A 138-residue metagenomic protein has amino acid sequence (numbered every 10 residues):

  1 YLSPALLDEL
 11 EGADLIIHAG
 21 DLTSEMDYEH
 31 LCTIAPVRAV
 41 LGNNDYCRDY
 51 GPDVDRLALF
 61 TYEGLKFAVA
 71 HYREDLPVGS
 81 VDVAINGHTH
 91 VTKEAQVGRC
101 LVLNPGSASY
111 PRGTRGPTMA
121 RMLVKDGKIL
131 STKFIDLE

Functional and structural regions predicted by a protein language model:
Y1-V37, D45-R56, R115-T118: N-terminal active-site segment of His-dependent metallophosphoesterases
A13, L59-E63, Q96-G98, L103-E138: Binuclear metal-dependent phosphoesterase catalytic core
L15-D21, R38-N43, A68-H71, V83-H88 (+1 more regions): Active-site neighborhood of phospho(di)ester-bond hydrolases with catalytic His/Asp-centered motifs
E25, T92, Y110: Active-site loop signature of alpha/beta-hydrolase-fold enzymes
Y28-T33, R48-P52, D75-S80, K93-R99: Short loop/helix-cap segments at secondary-structure boundaries that form the rim of catalytic
A35-V37, D53-A58, V81-A84, R99-L103: Active-site regions of enzymes building and remodeling cell-envelope glycoconjugates
D45-Y46, R73-D75, A108-Y110: Short histidine/acidic/glycine/proline-rich micro-motifs that form metal- and phosphate-coordinating active-site loops
L57-A95: Internal catalytic-core helix/loop-beta-alpha segment that presents or stabilizes conserved functional determinants
